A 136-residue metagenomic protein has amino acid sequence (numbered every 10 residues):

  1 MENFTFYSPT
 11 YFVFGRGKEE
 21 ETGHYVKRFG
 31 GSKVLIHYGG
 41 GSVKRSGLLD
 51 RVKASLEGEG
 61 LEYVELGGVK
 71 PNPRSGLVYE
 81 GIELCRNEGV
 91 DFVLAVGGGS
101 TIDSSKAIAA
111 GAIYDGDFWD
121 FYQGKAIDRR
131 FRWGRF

Functional and structural regions predicted by a protein language model:
M1-F92: ATP/NTP phosphate-donor binding region
G76-F136: Glycine/threonine-rich beta-strand-loop-alpha-helix active-site module that forms ligand/phosphate-binding
